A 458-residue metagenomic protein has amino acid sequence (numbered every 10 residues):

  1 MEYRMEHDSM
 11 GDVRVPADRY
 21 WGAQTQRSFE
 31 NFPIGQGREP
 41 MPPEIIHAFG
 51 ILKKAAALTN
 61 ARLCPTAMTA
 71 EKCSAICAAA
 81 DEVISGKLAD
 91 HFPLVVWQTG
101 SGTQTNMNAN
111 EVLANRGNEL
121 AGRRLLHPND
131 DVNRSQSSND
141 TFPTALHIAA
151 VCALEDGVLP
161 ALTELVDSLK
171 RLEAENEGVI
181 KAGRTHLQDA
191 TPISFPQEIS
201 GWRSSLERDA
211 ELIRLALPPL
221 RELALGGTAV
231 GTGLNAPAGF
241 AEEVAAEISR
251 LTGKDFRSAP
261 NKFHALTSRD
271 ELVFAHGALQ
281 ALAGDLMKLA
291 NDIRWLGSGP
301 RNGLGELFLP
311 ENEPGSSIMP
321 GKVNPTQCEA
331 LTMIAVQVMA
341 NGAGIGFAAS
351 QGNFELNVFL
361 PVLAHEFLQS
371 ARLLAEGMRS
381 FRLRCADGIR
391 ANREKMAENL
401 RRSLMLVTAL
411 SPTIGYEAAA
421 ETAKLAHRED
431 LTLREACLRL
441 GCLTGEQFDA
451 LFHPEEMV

Functional and structural regions predicted by a protein language model:
M1-V458: Conserved, well-structured ligand/cofactor-binding cores
